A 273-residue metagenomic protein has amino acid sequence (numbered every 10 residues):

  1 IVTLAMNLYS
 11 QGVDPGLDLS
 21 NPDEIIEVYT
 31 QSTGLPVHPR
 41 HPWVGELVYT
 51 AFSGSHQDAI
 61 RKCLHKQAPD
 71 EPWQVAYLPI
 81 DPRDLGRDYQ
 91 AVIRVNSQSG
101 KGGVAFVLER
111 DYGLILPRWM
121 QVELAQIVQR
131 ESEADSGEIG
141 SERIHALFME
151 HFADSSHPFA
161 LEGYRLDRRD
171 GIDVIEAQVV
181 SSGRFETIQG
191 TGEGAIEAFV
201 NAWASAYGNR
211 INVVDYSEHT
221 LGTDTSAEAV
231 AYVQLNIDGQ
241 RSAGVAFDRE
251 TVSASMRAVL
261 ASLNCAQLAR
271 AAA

Functional and structural regions predicted by a protein language model:
I1-L8, L47: FAD-binding core of FAD-dependent oxidoreductases, characterized by glycine-rich FAD pyrophosphate-binding loops
L4, L108, F199: Conserved, mostly hydrophobic/aromatic
M6-S10, A204, A261-N264: Short glycine/serine- and small hydrophobic-enriched flexible loop segments
G12-Q189, T225-V230: A mid-to-C-terminal "edge-of-domain" accessory segment
I115, W119, G208-D215, A266-A273: Glycine-rich phosphate/pyrophosphate-binding loops and their adjacent beta-strand/loop elements at enzyme active sites
M149-F152, A204-Y207, N264: Signal for well-folded cores of large energy- and translation-related assemblies
Y164-G171, G183, Q189-A243, R249-E250: A conserved regulatory-domain signal marking ACT and ACT-like small-molecule sensing domains and adjacent regulatory
R241-A272: Mixed-charge, glycine-accented linear interaction segment located at domain edges/termini
